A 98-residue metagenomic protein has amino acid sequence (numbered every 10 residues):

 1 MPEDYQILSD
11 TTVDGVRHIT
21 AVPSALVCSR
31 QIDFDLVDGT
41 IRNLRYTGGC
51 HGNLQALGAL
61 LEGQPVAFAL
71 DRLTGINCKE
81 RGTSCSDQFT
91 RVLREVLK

Functional and structural regions predicted by a protein language model:
P2-V37: Structured beta-strand/loop patches that form or line metal/cofactor-binding pockets in enzymes
P23-Q31, D35-K98: Active-site- and interface-proximal helix/loop "cap" or "latch" segments in soluble metabolic and energy-transducing
